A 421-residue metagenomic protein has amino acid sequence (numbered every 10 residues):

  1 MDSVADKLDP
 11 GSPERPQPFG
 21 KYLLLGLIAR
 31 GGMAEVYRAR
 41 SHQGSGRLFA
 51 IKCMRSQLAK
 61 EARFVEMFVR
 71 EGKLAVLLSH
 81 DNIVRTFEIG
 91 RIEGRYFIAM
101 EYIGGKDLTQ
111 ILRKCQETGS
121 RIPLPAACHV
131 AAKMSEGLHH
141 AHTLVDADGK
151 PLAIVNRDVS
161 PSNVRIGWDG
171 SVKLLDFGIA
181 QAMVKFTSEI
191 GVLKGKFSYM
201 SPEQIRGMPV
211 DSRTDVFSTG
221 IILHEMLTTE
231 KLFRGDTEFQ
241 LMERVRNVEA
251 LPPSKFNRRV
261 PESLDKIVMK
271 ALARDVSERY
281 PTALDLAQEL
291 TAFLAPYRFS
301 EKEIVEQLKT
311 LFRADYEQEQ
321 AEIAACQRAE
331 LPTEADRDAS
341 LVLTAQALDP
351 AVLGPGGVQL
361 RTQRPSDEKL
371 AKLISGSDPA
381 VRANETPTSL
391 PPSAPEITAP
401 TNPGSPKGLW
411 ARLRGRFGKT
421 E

Functional and structural regions predicted by a protein language model:
E35: Conserved N-lobe ATP-binding subsite of Hanks-type protein kinase domains, especially the beta3 VAIK lysine
R40-L48: Conserved N-lobe loop of protein kinases adjacent to the ATP-binding glycine-rich P-loop
C53-L77: AlphaC helix of the eukaryotic protein kinase fold
I89: Activation-segment/catalytic-loop signature of the eukaryotic protein kinase fold
E93-D107, I111: Conserved short submotifs of the Hanks-type protein kinase catalytic core that shape the nucleotide-binding pocket
S162-R165, S198-I374, D378-V381, R414-F417: C-terminal lobe helix-coil module of Hanks-type protein kinase domains
